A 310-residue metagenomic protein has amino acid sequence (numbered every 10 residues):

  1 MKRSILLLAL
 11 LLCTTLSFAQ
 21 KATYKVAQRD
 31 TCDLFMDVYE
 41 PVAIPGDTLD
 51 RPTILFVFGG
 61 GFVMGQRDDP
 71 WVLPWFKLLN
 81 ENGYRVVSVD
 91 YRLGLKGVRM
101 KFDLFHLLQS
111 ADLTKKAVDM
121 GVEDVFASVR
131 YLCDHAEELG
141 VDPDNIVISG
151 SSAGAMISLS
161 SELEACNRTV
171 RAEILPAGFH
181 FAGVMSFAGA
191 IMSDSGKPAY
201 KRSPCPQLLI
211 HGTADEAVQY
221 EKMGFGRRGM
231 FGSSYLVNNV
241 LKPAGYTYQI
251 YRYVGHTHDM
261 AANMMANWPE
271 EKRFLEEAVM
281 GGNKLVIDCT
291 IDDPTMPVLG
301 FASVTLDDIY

Functional and structural regions predicted by a protein language model:
M1-A22: Bacterial Sec-dependent N-terminal signal peptides
A19-L49: N-terminal cap/lid segment of alpha/beta-hydrolase-fold proteins
T48-G61: Short beta-strand element of the alpha/beta-hydrolase
R67-V89, K96-V98: Short amphipathic alpha-helix adjacent to the substrate-entry channel of hydrolases
D103-E138: Alpha/beta-hydrolase active-site loop
V129-S203: Primarily recognizes the serine-hydrolase "nucleophile elbow" in alpha/beta-hydrolase and SGNH/GDSL folds
A172-G245: The feature captures the conserved acid-bearing segment of alpha/beta-hydrolase catalytic domains
N239-Y310: C-terminal catalytic histidine-bearing segment of alpha/beta-hydrolase fold enzymes
